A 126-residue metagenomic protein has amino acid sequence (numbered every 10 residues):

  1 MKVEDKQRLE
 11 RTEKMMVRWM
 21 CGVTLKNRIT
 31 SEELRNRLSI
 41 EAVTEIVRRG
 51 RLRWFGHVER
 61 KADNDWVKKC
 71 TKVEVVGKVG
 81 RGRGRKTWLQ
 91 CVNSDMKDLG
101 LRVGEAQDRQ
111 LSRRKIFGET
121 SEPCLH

Functional and structural regions predicted by a protein language model:
M1-H126: Short linear motifs embedded in intrinsically disordered, charge-biased segments
